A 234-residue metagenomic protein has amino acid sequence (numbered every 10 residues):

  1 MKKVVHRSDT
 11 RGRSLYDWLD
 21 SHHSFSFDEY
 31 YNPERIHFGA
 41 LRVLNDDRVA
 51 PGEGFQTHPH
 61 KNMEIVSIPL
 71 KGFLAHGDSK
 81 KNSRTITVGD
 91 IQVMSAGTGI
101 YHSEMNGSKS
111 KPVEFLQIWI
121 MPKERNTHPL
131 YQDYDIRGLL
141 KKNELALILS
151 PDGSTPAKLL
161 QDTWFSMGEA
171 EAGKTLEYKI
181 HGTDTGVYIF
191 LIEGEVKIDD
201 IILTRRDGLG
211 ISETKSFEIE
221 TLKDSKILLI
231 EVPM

Functional and structural regions predicted by a protein language model:
M1-P51, F55-Q56, R84-I86, M105-E114 (+1 more regions): A short, N-terminal "cap"/entry segment at the start of jelly-roll beta-barrel domains of the cupin/DSBH fold
P51-G52, G89, G97, E171-T175 (+3 more regions): Tight coil/turn sites that cap or link beta-strands
G54-Q56, F73-H76, Q92-V93, G97-M105 (+2 more regions): Histidine-centered metal-chelating micro-motifs
K61-G77, V88-I91, G173, Y178-D199 (+1 more regions): Glycine- and acidic-residue-biased ligand/ion/polar-headgroup-sensing regions
K80-S95, G138-K141, D199-E218: Short acidic-glycine-tyrosine-enriched beta hairpin
K81, A96-N126, S212-M234: Ligand-binding loop in jelly-roll beta-barrel domains
S150-H181: Strongly charged, low-complexity linkers/loops
